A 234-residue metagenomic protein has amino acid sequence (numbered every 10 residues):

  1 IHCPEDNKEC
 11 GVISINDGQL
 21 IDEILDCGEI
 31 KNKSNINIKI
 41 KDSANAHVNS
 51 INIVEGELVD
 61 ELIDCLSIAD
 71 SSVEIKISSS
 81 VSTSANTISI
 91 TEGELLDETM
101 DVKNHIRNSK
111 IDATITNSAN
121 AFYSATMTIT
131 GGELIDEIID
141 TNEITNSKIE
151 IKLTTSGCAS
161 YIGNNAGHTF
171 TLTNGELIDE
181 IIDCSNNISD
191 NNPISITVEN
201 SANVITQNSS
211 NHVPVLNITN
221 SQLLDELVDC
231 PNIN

Functional and structural regions predicted by a protein language model:
I1-N234: Low-complexity repeat regions of mature extracellularly deployed or surface/particle-associated proteins
